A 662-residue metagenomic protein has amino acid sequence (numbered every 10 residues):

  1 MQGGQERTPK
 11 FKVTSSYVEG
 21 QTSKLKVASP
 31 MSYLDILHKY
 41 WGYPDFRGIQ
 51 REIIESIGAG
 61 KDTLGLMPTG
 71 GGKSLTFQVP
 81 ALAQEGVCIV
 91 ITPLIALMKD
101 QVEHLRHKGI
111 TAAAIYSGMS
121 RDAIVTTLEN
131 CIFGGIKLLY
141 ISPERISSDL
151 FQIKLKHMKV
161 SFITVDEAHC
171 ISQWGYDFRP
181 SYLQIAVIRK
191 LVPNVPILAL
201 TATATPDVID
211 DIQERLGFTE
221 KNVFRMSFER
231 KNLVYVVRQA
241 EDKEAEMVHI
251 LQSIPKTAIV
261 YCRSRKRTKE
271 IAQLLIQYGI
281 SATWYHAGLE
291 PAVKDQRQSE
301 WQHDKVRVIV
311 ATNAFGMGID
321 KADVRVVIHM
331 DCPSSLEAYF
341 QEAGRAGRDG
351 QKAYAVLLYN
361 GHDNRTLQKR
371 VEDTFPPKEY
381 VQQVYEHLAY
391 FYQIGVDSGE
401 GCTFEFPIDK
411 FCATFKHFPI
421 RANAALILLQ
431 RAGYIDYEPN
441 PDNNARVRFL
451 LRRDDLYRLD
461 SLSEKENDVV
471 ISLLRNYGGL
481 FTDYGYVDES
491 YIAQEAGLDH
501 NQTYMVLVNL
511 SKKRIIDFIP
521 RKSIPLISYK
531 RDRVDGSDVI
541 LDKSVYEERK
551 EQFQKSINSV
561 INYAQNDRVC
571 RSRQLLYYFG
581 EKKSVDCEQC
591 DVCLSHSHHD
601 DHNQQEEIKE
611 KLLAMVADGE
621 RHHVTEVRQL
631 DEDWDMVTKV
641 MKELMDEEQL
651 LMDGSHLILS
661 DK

Functional and structural regions predicted by a protein language model:
M1-S29: Short, basic, low-complexity termini and linkers enriched in Ser/Thr/Gly/Pro that act as targeting/leader peptides
G3, S15-Q21, I54, K99 (+3 more regions): N-terminal processing/targeting junctions
T22-Y40, P44-G48, E52-S74, A81-G86 (+1 more regions): Helicase motor core with emphasis on the C-terminal RecA-like subdomain
I89-V90: Gly/serine-rich nucleotide phosphate-binding loop at the start of the catalytic core of nucleotide/ADP-ribose-handling
P377-R533, D538-M636, V640, E647-M652 (+1 more regions): C-terminal accessory/connector segments of nucleic-acid motor ATPases
